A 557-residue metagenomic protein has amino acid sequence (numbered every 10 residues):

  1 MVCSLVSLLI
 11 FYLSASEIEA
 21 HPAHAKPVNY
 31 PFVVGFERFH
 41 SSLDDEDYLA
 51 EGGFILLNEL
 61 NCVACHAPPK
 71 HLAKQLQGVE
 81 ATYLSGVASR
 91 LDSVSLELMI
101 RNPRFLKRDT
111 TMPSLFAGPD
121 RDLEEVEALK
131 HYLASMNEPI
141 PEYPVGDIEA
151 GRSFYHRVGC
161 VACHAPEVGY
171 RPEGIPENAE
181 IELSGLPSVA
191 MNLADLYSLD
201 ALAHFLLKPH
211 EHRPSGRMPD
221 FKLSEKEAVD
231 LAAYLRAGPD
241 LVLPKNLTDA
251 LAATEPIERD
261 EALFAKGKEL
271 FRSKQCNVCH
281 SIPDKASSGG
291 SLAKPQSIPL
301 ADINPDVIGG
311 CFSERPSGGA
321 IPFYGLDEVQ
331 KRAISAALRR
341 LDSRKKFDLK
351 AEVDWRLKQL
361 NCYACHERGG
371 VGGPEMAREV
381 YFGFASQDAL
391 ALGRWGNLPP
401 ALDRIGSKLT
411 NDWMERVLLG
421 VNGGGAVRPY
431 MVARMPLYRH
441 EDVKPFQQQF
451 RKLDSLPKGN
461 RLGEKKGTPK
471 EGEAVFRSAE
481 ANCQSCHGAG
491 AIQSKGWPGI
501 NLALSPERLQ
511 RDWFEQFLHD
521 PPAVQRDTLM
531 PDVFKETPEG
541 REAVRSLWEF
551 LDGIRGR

Functional and structural regions predicted by a protein language model:
V2-S14: Bacterial N-terminal signal peptides
I18, P22-N58, A134-H156, Y170 (+6 more regions): Electrostatic cytochrome c docking/interface patches
S41-D44, A73-V87, M99-V126, P141-G146 (+12 more regions): Axial heme c-ligation environment in periplasmic c-type cytochrome domains
G53, E59-P69, L96, M112 (+22 more regions): The canonical Cys-X-X-Cys-His
N58, E127, L202-A203, A351 (+8 more regions): C-terminal non-catalytic scaffold/interaction domains in large multidomain proteins
N58-E59, C65-L72, S89, R101-F105 (+22 more regions): Detector for the c-type heme attachment site
D92-M99, S198-F205, K408-E415, Q510-F517: Ser/Thr-Pro-rich, acidic low-complexity intrinsically disordered regions of eukaryotic RNA-binding
S288, P374-A377, Y381-F384, L392 (+1 more regions): Large eukaryotic, non-enzymatic subunits of multiprotein complexes that serve as scaffolds/tethers, characterized by
